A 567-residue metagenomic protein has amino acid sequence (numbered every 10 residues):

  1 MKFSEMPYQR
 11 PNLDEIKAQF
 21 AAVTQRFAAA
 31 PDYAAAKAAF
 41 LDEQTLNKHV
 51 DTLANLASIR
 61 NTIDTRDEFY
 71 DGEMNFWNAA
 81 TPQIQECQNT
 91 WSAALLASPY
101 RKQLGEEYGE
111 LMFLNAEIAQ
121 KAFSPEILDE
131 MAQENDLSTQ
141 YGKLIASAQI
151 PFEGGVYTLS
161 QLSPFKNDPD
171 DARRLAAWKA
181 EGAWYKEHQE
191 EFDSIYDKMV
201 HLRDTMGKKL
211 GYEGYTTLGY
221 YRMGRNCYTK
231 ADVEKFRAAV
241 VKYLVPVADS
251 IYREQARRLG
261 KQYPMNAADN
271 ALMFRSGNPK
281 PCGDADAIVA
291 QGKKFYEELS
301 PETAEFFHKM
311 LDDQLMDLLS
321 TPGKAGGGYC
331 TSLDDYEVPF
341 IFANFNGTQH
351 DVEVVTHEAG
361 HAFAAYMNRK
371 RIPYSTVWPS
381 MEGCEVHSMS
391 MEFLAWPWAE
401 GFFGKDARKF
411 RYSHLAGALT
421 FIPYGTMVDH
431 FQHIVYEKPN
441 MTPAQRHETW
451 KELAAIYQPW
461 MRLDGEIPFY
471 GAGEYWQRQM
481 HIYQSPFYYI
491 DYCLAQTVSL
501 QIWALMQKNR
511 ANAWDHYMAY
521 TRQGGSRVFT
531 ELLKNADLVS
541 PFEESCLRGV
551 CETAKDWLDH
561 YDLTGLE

Functional and structural regions predicted by a protein language model:
M1-N278, Q291, L563-E567: A well-structured
F113, E117, C227, L319 (+8 more regions): C-terminal, non-catalytic "cap/extension" segments appended to globular domains
A122-F123, E181-H188, Y228-E234, A271-P281 (+5 more regions): Glycine- and acidic
Y196-G207, Y212-E213, I251-Q255, G360-K370 (+1 more regions): Long, well-ordered alpha-helical segments
K230-A231, E254, R258, L299-E302 (+5 more regions): Inter-helical turn/loop segments and adjacent helix faces that build the functional surface of alpha-helical bundle
V241-Y243, N368, P379-R408, H414-A416 (+2 more regions): Post-HExxH zinc-binding segment in Zn-dependent metallohydrolases
R258, R275-Y336, T348-Q349: Auxiliary, metal-adjacent structural segments of Zn-dependent hydrolase domains
A343-N368, E385-S388, F393, F431 (+1 more regions): Active-site recognition of the HExxH zinc-binding catalytic motif
